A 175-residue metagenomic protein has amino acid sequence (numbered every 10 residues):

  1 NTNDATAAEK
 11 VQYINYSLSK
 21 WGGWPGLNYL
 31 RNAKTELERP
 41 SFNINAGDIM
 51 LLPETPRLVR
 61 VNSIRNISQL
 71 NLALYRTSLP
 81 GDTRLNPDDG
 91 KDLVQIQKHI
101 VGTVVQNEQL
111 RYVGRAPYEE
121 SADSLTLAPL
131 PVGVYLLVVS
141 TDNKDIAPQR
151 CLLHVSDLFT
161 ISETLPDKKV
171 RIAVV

Functional and structural regions predicted by a protein language model:
N1-V175: N-terminal, cleavable Sec-dependent signal peptides of secreted/periplasmic/extracellular proteins
